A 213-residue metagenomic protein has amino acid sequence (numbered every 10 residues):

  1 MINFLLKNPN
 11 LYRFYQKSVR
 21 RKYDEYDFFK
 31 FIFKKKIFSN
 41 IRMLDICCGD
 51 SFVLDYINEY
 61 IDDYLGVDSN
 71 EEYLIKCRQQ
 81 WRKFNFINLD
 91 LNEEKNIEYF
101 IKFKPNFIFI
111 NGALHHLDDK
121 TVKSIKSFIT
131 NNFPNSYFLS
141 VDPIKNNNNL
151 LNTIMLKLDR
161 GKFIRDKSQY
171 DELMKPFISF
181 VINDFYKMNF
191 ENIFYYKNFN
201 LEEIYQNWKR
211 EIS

Functional and structural regions predicted by a protein language model:
M1-N40, G49-Y99, L117-T121, F128 (+1 more regions): Class I (Rossmann-like) S-adenosyl-L-methionine-dependent methyltransferase catalytic domain, capturing the SAM-binding
N40, K104-P105, N135: Local beta-strand N-terminus motif with an aromatic residue
I46: Conserved beta-strand/loop positions that form the S-adenosyl-L-methionine
F109: A conserved beta-strand element that flanks and buttresses the S-adenosyl-L-methionine
G112-H116: Short catalytic micro-motifs in class I SAM-dependent methyltransferases
N131-F133: Short, conserved loop/helix-junction motifs that constitute active-site signature segments in enzyme catalytic cores
